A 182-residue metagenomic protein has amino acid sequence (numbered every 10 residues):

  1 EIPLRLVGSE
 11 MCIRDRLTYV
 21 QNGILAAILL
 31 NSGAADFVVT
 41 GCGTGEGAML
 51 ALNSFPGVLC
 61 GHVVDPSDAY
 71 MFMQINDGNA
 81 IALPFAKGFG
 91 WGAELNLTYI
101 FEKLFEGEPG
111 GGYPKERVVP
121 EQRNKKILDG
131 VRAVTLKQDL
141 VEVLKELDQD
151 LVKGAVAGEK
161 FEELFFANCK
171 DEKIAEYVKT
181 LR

Functional and structural regions predicted by a protein language model:
E1-G8, C12: Single conserved hydrophobic/aromatic residue that forms the stacking wall/gate of nucleotide- or nucleobase-binding
E10-L25: N-terminal beta-loop-helix "entrance" segment that forms/cooperates in small-molecule cofactor or anionic ligand
I24-A34: Short, well-structured alpha-helical segments in soluble
A35-G41, C60: A short, small-residue-rich loop immediately preceding and capping a beta-strand
C42-G47, G88-F89: Gly/Ser/Thr-rich loops at beta-strand to alpha-helix junctions that form or flank small-molecule/cofactor-binding
G47-C60, V64-D65: Short Gly/Thr/Asp-enriched flexible loops that form oxyanion-binding sites at enzyme active sites
Y70-E176, T180-L181: C-terminal binding/interaction regions
